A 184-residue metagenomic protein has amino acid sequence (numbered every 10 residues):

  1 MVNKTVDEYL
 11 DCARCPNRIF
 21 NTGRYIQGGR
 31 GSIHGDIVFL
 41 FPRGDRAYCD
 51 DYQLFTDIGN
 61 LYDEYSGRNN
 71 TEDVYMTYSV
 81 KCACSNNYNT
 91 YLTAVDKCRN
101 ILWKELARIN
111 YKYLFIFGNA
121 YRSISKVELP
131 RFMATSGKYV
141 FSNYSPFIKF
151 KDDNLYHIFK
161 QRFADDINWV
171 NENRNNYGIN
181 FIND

Functional and structural regions predicted by a protein language model:
M1-D184: A polyanion-binding, active-site-adjacent surface
